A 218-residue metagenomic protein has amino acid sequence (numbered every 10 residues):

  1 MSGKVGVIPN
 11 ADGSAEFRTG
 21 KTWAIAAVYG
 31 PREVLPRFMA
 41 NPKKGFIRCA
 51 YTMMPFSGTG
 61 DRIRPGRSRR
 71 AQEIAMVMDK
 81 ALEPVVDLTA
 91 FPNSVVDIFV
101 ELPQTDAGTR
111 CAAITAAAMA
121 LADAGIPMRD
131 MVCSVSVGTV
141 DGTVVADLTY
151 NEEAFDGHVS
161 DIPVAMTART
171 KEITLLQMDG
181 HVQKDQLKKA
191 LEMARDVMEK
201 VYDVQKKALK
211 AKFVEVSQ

Functional and structural regions predicted by a protein language model:
M1-Q218: Polyanion-binding surfaces on beta-sheet-dominated domains and ring/shell assemblies
